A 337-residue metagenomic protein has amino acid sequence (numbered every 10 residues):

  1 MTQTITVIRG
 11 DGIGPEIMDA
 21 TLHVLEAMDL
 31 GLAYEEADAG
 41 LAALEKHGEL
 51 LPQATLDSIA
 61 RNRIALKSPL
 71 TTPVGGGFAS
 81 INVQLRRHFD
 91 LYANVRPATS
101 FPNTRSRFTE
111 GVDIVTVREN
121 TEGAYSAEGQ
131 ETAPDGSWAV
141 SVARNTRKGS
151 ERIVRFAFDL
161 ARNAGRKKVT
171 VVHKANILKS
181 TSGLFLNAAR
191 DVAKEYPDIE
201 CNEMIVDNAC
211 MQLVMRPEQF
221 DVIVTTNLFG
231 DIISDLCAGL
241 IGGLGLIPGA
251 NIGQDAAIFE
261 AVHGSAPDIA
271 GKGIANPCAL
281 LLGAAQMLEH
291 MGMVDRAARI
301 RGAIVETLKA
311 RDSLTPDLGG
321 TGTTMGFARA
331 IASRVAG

Functional and structural regions predicted by a protein language model:
T4-G10, A65-P69, V169-A175, G283-E289: Short glycine-rich or small-residue beta-strand-to-loop segments that form or flank ligand, phosphate, metal/Fe-S
T6-A27, D135-D207, Q219: Glycine-rich phosphate/diphosphate-binding loop of Rossmann-like nucleotide-binding domains
D11-G14, R63, V117, A157 (+5 more regions): Buried hydrophobic positions in well-ordered alpha/beta secondary-structure cores of metabolic enzymes
T21, L25, A189, L280-L288 (+1 more regions): Buried hydrophobic packing segments
L32-A54, M211-L213: N-terminal beta-loop-helix "entrance" segment that forms/cooperates in small-molecule cofactor or anionic ligand
A33-E36, A164-H173, Y196-M204, M293-R301 (+1 more regions): Flexible, glycine/charged-enriched surface loops at secondary-structure junctions
L41-A43, N103, Q212-T315: Glycine-rich phosphate/nucleotide-binding loop
E45-V140, L228: N-terminal glycine-rich phosphate/adenylate-binding segment common to multiple enzyme folds
